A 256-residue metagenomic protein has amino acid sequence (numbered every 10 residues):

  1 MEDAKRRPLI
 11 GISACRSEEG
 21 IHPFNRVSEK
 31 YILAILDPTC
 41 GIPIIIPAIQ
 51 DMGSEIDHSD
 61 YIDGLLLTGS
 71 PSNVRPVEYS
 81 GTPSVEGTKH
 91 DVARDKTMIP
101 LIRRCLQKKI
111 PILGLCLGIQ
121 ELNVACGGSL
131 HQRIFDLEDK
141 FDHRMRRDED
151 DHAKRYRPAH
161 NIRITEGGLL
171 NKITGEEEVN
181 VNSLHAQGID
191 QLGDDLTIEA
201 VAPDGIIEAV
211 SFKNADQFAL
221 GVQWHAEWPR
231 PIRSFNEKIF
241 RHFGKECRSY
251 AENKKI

Functional and structural regions predicted by a protein language model:
M1-L113, V124, H131, F135-T174 (+5 more regions): N-terminal beta1-alpha1 cap of cysteine-dependent amidohydrolase-like domains
C116: Conserved G/P- and acidic residue-centered "switch" motifs that form tight phosphate/ATP-binding loops in soluble
I119-A125: Hydrophobic, aromatic-enriched interface-forming segments
D216-F218: A short, structured beta-strand/loop element
L220-Q223: Active-site-proximal beta-strand elements of phosphoester/diester hydrolases
